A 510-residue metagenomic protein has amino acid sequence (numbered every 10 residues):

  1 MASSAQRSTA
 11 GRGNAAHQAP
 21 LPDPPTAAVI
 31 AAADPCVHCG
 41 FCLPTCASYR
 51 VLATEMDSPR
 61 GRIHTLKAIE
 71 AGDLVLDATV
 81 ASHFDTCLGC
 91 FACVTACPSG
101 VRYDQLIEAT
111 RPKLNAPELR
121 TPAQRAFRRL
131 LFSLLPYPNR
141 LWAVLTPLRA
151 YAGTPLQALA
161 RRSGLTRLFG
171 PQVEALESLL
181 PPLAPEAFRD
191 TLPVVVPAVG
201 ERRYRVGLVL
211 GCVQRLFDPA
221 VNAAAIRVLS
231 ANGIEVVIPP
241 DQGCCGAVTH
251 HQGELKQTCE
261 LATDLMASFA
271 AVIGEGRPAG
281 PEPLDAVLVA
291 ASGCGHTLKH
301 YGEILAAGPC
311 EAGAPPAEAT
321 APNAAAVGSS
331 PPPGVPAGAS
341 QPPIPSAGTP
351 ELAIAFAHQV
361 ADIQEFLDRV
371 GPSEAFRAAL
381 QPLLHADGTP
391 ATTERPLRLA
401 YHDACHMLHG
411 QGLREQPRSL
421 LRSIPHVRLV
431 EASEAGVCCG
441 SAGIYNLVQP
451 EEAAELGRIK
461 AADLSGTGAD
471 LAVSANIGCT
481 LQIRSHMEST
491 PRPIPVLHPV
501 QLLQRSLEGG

Functional and structural regions predicted by a protein language model:
A2-L21, Y49-S82, G100-R129, R492-L502: Non-heme iron-sulfur electron-transfer modules
P20-A33, L74-F84, S230-N232, I424-L429: Short, intrinsically disordered, charge-biased short linear motifs at domain edges
A27, V37, A78, L88 (+3 more regions): Residue-level recognition of alpha-helix initiation/capping sites
I30-Y49, D77, A81-V101, H406 (+1 more regions): Cysteine-centered iron-sulfur cluster-binding motifs in ferredoxin-type domains/subunits of redox enzymes
G40-P44, T54-P59, V236-I238: N-terminal glycine-rich anion-binding loops that anchor highly charged ligand groups
F41-P44, H64, S82, R149 (+1 more regions): Generic structural signal for well-ordered, non-membrane alpha-helices
A71, A92, A96, G253: Short His/Asp/Glu-rich catalytic/ion-coordination signatures at enzyme active sites or charged loops
Y103-G510: Iron-sulfur cluster-binding electron-transfer modules in prokaryotic oxidoreductases
